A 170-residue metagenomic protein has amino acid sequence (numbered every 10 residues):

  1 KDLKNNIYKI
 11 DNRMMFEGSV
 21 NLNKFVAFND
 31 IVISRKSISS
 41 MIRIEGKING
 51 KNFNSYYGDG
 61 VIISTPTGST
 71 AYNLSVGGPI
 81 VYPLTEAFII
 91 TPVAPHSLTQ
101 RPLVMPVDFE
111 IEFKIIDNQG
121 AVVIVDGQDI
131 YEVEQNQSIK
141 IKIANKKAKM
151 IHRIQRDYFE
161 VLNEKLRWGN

Functional and structural regions predicted by a protein language model:
K1-D59: Catalytic core of DAGKc-family lipid kinases
L3, K24, G46-N49, E86 (+4 more regions): Preference for short coil/turn "hinge" residues that link or interrupt alpha-helices
Y8, Y56, Y72, Y158-F159: Aromatic side chains
N12-F16, A27-N29, S40-I44, D59-V61 (+5 more regions): A generic structural signal for short beta-strands and their flanking turns/coil linkers
V20, T65, I143: Flexible glycine-/small-residue-rich
I33, I38, N49-N52, R101-N170: ATP/nucleoside-binding phosphotransfer catalytic cores, i.e., glycine-rich phosphate-binding loops
I33-S34, G46-N49, S64, L74-S75 (+2 more regions): Short beta-strand-to-turn element immediately C-terminal to the catalytic PLP-Schiff-base lysine in fold type I
S55-Y56, I63-T99: Gly/Ser/Thr-rich active-site loops/lids in small-molecule metabolic enzymes that frequently grip phosphoryl groups
